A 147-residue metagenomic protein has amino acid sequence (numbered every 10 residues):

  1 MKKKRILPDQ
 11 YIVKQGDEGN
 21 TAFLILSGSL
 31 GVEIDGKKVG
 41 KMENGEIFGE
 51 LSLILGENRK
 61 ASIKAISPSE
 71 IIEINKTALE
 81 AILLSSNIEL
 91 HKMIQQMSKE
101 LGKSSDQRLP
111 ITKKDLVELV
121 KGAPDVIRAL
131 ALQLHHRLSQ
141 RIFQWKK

Functional and structural regions predicted by a protein language model:
K2-P68, I74-S85, L90-Q95, K99: Cyclic nucleotide-binding regulatory domains
R59, T77-W145: A small-molecule sensor/coupling module
